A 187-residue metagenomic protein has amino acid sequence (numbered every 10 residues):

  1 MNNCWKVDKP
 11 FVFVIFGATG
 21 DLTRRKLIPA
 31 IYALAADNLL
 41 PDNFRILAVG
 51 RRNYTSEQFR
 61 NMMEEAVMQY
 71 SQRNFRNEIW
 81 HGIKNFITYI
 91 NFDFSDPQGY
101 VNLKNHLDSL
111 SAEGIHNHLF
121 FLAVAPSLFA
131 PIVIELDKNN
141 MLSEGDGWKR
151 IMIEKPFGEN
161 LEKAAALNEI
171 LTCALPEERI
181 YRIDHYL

Functional and structural regions predicted by a protein language model:
M1-L187: Secretory/organelle targeting and membrane-embedding segments
